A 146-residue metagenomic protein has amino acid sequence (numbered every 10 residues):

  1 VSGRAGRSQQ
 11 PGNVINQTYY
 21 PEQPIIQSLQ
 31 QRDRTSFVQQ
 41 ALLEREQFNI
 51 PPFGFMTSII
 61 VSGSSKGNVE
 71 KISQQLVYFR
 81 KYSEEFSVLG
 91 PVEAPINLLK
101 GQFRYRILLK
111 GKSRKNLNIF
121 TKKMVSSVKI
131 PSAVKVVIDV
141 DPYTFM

Functional and structural regions predicted by a protein language model:
G3-M146: Accessory helical-bundle/CTD segments and flexible terminal tails appended to RecA-like ATPase motors
